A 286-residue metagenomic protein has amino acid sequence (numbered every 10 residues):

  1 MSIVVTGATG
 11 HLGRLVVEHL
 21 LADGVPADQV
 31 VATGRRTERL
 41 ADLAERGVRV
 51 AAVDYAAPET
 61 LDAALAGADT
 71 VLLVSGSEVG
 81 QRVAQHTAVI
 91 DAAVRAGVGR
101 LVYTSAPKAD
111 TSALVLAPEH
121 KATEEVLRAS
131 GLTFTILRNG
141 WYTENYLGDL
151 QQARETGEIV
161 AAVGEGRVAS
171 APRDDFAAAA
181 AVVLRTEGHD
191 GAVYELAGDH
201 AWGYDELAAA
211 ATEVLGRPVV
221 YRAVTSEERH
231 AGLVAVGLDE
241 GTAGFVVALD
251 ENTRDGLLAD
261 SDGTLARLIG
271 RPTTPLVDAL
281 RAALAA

Functional and structural regions predicted by a protein language model:
M1-S2, A286: Actinobacteria-biased recognition of intrinsically disordered, low-complexity terminal regions
S2-E38, A56-E59, S77-T87, D91-R100 (+5 more regions): Oxidoreductase cofactor-interface core, primarily capturing Rossmann-like NAD(P)-dependent enzymes
R39-V48: Short, conserved SAM-binding/catalytic segment of Class I S-adenosyl-L-methionine-dependent methyltransferases
E45, L65, V234-L238: Short, surface-exposed amphipathic charged segments that create phosphate/polyanion-binding patches used for binding
R49-D69: Conserved Rossmann-fold cofactor-binding substructure of NAD(P)-dependent oxidoreductases
D69-T70, R100: Structural motif
L72-V74: Periplasmic-binding protein-like
E227-A286: A hydrophobic C-terminal alpha-helical subdomain
